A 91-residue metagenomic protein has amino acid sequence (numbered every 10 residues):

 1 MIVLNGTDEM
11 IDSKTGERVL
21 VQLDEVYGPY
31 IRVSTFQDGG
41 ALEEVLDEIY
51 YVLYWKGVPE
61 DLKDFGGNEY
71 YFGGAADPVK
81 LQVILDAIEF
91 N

Functional and structural regions predicted by a protein language model:
I2-L23: An N-terminal amphipathic alpha-helical segment
V3-E9, F36-K56: Short amphipathic alpha-helix segments
N5, T15, Y27, D38-G39 (+2 more regions): Feature targets compositionally biased, intrinsically disordered low-complexity regions with long contiguous runs
S13-K14, K63-N91: Long, continuous compositionally biased terminal/linker segments
V19-S34: Short glycine-/aliphatic-rich beta-strand segments at the starts of folded cytosolic domains
I31, L46, Y70-F72: Hydrophobic beta-strand residues in large extracellular and virion-surface proteins
T35, G39, P78-L81: Generic alpha-helical secondary structure
I49-G66, Y71: Acidic, low-complexity, intrinsically disordered interaction modules
